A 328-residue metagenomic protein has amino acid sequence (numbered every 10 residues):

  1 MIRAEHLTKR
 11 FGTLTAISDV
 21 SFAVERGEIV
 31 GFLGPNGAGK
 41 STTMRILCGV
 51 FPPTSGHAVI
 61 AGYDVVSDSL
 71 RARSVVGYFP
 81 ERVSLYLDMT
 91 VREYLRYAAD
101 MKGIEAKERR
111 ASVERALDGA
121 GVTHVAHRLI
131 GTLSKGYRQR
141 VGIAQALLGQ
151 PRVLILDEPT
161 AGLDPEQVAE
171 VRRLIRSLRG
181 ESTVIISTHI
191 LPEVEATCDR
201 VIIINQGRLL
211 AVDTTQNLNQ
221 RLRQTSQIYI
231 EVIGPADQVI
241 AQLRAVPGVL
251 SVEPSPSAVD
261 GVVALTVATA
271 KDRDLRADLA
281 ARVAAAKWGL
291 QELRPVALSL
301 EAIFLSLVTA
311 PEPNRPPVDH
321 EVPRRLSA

Functional and structural regions predicted by a protein language model:
I2-Q206, L210-A211: ABC transporter nucleotide-binding domains
E5-L7, V252, L293: Generic beta-strand hydrophobic packing signal
R73-V76, L117, A144, R172 (+4 more regions): Conserved protein kinase catalytic domain
G77, G103, R223-Q224, R244 (+2 more regions): A generic structural signal for secondary-structure junctions that act as hinges or helix/strand caps at the edges
E114, T132, A258-V259, L298: Positions that flank functional sites
R172-A270: ABC transporter nucleotide-binding domain
T269-A328: C-terminal coupling/interaction segments
